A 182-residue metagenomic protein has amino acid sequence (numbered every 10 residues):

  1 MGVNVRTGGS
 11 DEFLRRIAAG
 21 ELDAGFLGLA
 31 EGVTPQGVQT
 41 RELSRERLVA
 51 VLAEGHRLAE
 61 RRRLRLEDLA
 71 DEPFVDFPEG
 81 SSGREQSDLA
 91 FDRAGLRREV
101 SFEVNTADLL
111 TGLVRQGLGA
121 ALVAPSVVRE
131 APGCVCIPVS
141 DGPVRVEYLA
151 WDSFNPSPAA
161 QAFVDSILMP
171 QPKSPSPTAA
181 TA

Functional and structural regions predicted by a protein language model:
M1-T34, E103-T106, T181: Central regulatory/effector-binding core of bacterial HTH transcription factors
G2-N4, R97-S101, V146: Residues at or immediately flanking beta-strands
R6, S10-E21, D68, D88-A94 (+1 more regions): Short helices/loops that flank or line small-molecule/ion binding pockets
A18, G28-L29, L58-A59, P73-A94 (+2 more regions): Secondary-structure junction motif
T34-R41, E46-R47, R61, D108-N155: Beta-alpha-beta core module
G37-L48, L52-F74, A160-Q161: Flexible hinge/capping segments at coil-to-helix
A53, F77-P78, V100, V123-A124: Thr-Gly-centered strand-to-loop micro-motif
C136-P177, T181: A late-sequence structural motif
